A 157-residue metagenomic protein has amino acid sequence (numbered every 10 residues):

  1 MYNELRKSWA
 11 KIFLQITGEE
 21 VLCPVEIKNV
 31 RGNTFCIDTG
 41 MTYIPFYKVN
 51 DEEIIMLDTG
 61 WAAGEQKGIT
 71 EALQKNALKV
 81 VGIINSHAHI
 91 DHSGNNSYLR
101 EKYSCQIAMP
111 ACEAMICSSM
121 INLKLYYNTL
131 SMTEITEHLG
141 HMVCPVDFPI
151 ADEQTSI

Functional and structural regions predicted by a protein language model:
M1-E20: Accessory terminal helices/loops
Y2, K11, E65, M120-N122 (+1 more regions): Extended rod-forming repeat segments used as scaffolds/tethers
S8-W9, N33-I37, D58-A62, S119-I121 (+1 more regions): Short acidic/polar alpha-helix capping motifs at helix-coil junctions
L14, L57-D58, I84-N85: A generic structural signal for short
I16, M41, A63, A114 (+1 more regions): Residue-level detector of flexible, active-site-proximal loop/helix-junction positions within diverse enzyme catalytic
G18-N29, A151: A short, surface-exposed loop/turn module that caps and links secondary-structure elements
P24-N76: Conserved beta-strand hairpin/beta-sheet module of binuclear metal-dependent hydrolase folds, prominently
E71-S156: Active-site HxH/HxHxD metal-binding segment of metal-dependent hydrolases
